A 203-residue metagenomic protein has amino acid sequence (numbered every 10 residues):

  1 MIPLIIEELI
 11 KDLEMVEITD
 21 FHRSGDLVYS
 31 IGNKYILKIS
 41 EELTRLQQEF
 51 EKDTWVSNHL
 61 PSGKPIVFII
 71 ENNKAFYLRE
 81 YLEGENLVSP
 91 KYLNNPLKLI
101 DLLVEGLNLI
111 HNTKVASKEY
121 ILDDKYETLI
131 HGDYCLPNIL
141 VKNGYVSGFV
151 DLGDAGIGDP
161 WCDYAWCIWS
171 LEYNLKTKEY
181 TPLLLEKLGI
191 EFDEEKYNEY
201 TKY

Functional and structural regions predicted by a protein language model:
E8-G32: ATP-binding glycine-rich phosphate-binding loop
V16-D20, K187-Y203: Charged phosphate-binding loop/patch that engages nucleotide di/tri-phosphates or the phosphate backbone of nucleic
R23, Y35-Y77, P90-L109: A conserved alpha-helical element in kinase catalytic cores
S57, L107, H111-V115, E172 (+1 more regions): Protein kinase-like catalytic domain
Y77-E85: Short pocket-lining segment of the protein kinase catalytic domain that shapes the ATP-binding cleft
N112-A116, D124-T128: Protein kinase catalytic-loop region centered on the HRD/HxD motif
T128-L129, K142-L185, G189-F192: Active-site Asp-x-Gly
D133, N138: Conserved catalytic-loop position in the HRD/HxD motif
